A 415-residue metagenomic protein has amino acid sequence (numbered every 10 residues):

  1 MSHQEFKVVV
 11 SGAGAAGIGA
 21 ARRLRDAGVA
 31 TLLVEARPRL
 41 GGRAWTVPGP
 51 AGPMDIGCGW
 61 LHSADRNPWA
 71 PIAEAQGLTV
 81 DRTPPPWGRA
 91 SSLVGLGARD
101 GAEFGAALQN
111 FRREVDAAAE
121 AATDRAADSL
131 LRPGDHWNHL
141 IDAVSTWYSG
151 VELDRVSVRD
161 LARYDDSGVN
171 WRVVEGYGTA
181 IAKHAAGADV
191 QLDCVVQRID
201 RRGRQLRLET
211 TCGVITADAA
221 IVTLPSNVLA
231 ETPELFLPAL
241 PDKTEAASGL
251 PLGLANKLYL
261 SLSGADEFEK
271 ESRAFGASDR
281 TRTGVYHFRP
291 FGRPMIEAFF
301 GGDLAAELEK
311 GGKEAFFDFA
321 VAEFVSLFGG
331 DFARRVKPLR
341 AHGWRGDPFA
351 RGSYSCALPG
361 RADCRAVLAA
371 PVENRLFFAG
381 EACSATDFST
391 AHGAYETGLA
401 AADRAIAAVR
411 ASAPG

Functional and structural regions predicted by a protein language model:
M1-G415: FAD-dinucleotide binding site
